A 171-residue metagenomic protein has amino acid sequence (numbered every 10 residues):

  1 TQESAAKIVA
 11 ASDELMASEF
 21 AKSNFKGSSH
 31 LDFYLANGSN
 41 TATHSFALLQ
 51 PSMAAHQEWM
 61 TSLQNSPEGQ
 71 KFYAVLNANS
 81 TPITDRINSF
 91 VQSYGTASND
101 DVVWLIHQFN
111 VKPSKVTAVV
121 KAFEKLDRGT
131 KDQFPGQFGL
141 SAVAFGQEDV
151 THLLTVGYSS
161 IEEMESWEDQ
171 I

Functional and structural regions predicted by a protein language model:
T1-I171: Short S/T/G/P-rich N-terminal loop/turn motif that feeds into the first structured element of a domain
